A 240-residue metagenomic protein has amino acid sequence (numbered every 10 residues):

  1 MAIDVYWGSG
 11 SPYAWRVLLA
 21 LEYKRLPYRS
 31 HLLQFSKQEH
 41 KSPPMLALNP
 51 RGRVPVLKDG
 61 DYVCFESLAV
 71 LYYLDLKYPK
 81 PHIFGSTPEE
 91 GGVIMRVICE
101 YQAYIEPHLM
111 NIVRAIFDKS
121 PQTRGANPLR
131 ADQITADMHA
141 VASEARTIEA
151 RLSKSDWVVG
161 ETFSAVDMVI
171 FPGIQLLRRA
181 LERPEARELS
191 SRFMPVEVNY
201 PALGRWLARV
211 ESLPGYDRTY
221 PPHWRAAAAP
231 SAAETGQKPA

Functional and structural regions predicted by a protein language model:
M1-T135, A240: GST-like domain detector, emphasizing the conserved glutathione-binding G-site in the N-terminal thioredoxin-like
R29-H31, G160, R218-T219: A local structural micro-motif
F35-S36, F163, R225-A226: Positions that flank functional sites
A103-A208: GST-like fold's C-terminal all-alpha helical module
Y220-A240: Acidic/histidine-enriched, glycine/proline-rich intrinsically disordered or flexible terminal extensions
